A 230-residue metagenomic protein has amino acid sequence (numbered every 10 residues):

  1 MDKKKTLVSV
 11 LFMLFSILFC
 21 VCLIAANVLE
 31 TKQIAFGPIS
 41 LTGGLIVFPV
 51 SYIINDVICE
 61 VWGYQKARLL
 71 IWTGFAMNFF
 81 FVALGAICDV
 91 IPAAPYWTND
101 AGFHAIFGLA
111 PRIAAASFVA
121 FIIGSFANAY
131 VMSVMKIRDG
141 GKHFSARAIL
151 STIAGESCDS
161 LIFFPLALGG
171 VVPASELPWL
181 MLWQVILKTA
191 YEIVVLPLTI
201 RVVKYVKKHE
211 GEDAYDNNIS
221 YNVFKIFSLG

Functional and structural regions predicted by a protein language model:
M1-F75, F79: Hydrophobic transmembrane alpha-helices
F36-S40, R112-A120, A146-R147, S151 (+1 more regions): Short alpha-helical transmembrane interface motifs in multi-pass membrane proteins
N78-Y96, S117, F121, S125: Transmembrane alpha-helix/helix-exit interface in multi-pass inner-membrane proteins
I87-R112: Membrane-interface interhelical connector segments
R138-S157: Internal alpha-helical transmembrane segments of multi-pass membrane proteins
I153, S157, V185-P197: Hydrophobic transmembrane alpha-helical segments of multi-pass transport and channel proteins
P165-S175: Interfacial helix-loop-helix junctions of multi-pass membrane proteins
V203-G230: Short, highly charged, low-complexity non-transmembrane loops/tails of multi-pass membrane proteins
